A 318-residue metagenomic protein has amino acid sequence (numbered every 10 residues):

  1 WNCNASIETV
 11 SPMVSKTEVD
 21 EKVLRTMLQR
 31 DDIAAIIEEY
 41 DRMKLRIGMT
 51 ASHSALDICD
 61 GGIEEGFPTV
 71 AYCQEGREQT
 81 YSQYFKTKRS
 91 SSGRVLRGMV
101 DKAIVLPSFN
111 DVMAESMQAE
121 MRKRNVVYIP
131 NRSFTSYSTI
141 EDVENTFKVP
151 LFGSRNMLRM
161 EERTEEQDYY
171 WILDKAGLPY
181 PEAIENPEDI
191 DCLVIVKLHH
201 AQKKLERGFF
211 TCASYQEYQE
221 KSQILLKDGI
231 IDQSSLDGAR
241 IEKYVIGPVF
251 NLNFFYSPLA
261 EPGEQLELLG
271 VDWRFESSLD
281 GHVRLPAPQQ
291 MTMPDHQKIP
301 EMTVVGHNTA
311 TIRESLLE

Functional and structural regions predicted by a protein language model:
V14-A35: Positively charged, low-complexity intrinsically disordered leader regions
R30-E65: N-terminal phosphate-binding or glycine-rich loops at protein starts, especially the Walker A/P-loop of NTPases
H53, G61, Q74-I195, A201-K203: Conserved N-proximal alpha/beta basic substrate-recognition cap immediately N-terminal to, or forming the N-lobe
T69-Y72: Short beta-strand "acidic-cap" motif of Rossmann-like dinucleotide-binding folds
G76, H200-Q202, K243-P248, Y256-P258 (+1 more regions): Glycine-rich beta-alpha junction loops
Y170, D174-P181, T211-G247: Conserved ATP-binding module of the ATP-grasp superfamily
F254-E318: ATP-dependent carboxylate/phosphate-activation module, predominantly the ATP-grasp catalytic core and closely related
